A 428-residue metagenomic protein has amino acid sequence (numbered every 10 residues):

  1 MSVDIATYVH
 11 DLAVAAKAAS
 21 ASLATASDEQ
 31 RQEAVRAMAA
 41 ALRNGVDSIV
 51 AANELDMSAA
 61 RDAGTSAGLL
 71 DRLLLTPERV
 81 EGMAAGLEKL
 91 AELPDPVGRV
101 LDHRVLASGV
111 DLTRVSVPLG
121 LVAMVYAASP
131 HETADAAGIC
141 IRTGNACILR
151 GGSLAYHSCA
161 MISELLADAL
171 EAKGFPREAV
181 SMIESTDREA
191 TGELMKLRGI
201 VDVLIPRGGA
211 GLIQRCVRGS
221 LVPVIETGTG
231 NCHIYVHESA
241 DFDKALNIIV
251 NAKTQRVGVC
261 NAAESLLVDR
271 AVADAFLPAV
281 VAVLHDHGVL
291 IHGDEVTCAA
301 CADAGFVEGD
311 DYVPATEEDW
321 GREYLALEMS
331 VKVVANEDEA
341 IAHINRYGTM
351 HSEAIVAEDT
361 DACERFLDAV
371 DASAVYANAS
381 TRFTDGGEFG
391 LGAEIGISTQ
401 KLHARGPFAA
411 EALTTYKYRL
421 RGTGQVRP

Functional and structural regions predicted by a protein language model:
M1-D111: N-terminal Rossmann-like NAD(P)+-binding subdomain of aldehyde/semialdehyde dehydrogenases
A6, A128-H131, D135-A146, M161 (+4 more regions): ALDH superfamily catalytic-core signature
A19-T25, L266-V268, A326-A335, M350-I355: Short, well-ordered beta-strand elements within core beta-sheets of diverse protein domains
A26-Q30, V97, K173-V180, Q255-A262 (+4 more regions): Flexible, glycine/charged-enriched surface loops at secondary-structure junctions
E92, V100-D243: Rossmann-like NAD(P) dinucleotide-binding subdomain of oxidoreductase/dehydrogenase enzymes
Y235-S239, L267-R270, V333-V334, V356-E358 (+1 more regions): Short beta-strand-to-turn element immediately C-terminal to the catalytic PLP-Schiff-base lysine in fold type I
A279, C301, E337-R427: C-terminal core of ALDH-fold dehydrogenases
